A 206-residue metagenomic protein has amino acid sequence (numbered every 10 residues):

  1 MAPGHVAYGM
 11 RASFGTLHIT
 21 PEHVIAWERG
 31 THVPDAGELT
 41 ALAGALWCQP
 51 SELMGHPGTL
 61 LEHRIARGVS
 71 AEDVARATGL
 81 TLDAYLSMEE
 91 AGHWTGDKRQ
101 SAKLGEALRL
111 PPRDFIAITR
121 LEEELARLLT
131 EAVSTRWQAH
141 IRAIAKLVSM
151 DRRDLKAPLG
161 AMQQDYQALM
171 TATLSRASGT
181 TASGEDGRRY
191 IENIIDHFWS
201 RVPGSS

Functional and structural regions predicted by a protein language model:
M1-S13, G58-A77: Short basic helix-loop element that most often maps to the first helix and adjoining turn of HTH DNA-binding modules
A2, S13, T20-H23, D35 (+4 more regions): Short coil turns linking two alpha-helices in DNA-binding domains
V6, V24, L53, Y85-L86 (+1 more regions): Helix-turn-helix DNA-binding helix
M10, E28, E38, M54-P57 (+5 more regions): DNA major-groove recognition helix of helix-turn-helix
R11-H32, G79-W94: Recognition helix of helix-turn-helix/homeodomain-like DNA-binding domains that insert into the DNA major groove
D35-E52, R99-D114: DNA major-groove recognition helix of helix-turn-helix/homeodomain DNA-binding modules
G68-L108: Basic (Lys/Arg-enriched) interaction patch that binds polyanionic ligands
V133-S206: Charged, low-complexity intrinsically disordered regulatory/assembly segments
